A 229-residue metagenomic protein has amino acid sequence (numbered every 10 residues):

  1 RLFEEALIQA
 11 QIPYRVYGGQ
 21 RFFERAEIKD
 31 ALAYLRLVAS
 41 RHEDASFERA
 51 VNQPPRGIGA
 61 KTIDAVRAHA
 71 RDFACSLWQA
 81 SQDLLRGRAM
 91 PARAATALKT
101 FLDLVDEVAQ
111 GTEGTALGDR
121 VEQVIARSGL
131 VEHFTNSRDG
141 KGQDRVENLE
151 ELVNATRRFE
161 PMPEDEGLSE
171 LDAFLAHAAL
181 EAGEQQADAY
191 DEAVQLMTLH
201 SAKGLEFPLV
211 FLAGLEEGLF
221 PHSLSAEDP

Functional and structural regions predicted by a protein language model:
F3-P13, R21, R25, K29-P229: Conserved helicase C-terminal RecA-like lobe
